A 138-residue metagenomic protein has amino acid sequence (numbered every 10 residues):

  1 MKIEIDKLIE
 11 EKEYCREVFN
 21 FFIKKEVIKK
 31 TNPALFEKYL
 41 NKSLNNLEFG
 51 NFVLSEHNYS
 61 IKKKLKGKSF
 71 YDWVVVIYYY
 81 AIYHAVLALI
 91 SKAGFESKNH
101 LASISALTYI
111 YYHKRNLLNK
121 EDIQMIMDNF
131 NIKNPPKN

Functional and structural regions predicted by a protein language model:
M1-N138: Terminal alpha-helical segments
